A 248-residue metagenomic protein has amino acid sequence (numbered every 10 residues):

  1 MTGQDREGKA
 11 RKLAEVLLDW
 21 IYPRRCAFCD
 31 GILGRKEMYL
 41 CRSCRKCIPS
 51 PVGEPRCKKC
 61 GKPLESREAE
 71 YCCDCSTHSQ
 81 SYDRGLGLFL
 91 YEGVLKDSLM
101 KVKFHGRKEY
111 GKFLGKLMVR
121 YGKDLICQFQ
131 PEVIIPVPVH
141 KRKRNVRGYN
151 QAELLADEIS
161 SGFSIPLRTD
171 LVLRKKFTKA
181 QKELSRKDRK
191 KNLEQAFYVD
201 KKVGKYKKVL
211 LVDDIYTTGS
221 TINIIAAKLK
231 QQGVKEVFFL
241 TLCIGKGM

Functional and structural regions predicted by a protein language model:
M1-M248: Glycine-rich phosphate/pyrophosphate-handling loop used in enzymes and phosphotransfer proteins
